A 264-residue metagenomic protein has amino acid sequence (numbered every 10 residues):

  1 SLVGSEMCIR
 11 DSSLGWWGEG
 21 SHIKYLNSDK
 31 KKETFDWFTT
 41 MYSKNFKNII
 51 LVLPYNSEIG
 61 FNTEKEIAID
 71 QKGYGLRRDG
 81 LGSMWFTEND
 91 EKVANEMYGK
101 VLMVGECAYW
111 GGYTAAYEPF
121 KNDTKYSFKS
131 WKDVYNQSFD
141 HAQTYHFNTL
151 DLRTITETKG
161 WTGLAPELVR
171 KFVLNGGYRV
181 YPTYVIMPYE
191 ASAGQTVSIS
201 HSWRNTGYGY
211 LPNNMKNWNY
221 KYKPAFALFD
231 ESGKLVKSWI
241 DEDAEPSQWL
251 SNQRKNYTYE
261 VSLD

Functional and structural regions predicted by a protein language model:
L2-C8: Short, small-residue-biased leader/transition segments that mark boundaries at the very start of proteins
I9, H201: Conserved, mostly hydrophobic/aromatic
R10-T156: Catalytic-core regions of glycoside hydrolase
K132-M187: Catalytic cores of secreted or luminal carbohydrate-active enzymes
Q195-I199: Structural beta-strand segments of beta-rich domains
N205-G209, S232: Short, acidic/polar linear motifs in exposed loop/turn regions
L211-A225: Short coil-to-beta strand junction motifs in C2/discoidin
V236-D264: A beta-strand/beta-hairpin structural motif
